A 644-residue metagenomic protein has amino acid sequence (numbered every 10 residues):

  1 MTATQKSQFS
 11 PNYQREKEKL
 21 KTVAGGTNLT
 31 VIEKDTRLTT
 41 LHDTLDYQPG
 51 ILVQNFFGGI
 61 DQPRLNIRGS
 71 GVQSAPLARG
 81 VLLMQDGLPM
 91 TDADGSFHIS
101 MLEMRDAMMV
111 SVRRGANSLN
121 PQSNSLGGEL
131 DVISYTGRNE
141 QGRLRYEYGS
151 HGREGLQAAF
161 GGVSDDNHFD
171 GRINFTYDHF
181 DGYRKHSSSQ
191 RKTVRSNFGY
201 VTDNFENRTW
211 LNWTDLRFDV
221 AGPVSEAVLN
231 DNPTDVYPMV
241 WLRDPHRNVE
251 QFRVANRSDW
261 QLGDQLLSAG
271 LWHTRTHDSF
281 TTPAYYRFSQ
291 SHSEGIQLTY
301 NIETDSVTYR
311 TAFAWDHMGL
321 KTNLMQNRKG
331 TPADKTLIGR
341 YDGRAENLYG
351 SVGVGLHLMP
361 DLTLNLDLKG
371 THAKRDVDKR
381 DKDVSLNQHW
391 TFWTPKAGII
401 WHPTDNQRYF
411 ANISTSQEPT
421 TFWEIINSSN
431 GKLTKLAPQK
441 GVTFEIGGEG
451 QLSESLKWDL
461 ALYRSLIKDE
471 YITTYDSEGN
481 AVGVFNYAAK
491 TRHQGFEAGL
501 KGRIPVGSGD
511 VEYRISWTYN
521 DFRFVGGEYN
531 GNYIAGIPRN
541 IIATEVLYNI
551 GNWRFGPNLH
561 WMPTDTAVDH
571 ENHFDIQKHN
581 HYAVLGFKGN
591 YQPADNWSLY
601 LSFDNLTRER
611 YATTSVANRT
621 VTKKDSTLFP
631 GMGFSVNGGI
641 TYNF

Functional and structural regions predicted by a protein language model:
T2-D35, P63-N66, V81: N-terminal periplasmic "start-of-domain" segments of outer-membrane beta-barrel proteins
V72, V81, L88-R114, K435: Short acidic/polar hinge/loop motifs at secondary-structure boundaries that mediate gating or recognition
Q141-R143, Y148-H179, R184-A221, P245-L266 (+2 more regions): Transmembrane beta-barrel wall of Gram-negative outer-membrane proteins
V201, E206-T214, P245-R380, L386 (+4 more regions): Face-selective signature of the C-terminal outer-membrane beta-barrel domain
V224-D231, H317-P332, H372-K379, N387-W393 (+6 more regions): Surface-exposed extracellular loop regions of Gram-negative outer-membrane beta-barrel proteins, predominantly
S293-N301, N347-S351, K435-A437, T443 (+3 more regions): Outer membrane beta-barrel strand-and-loop segments of large Gram-negative receptors, especially TonB-dependent
H357-P360, L364, H372-A373, L462-L466 (+4 more regions): Gram-negative outer-membrane beta-barrel transporters
W561-V568, N590-F644: C-terminal beta-signal and adjacent terminal beta-strands/loops of Gram-negative outer-membrane beta-barrel proteins
